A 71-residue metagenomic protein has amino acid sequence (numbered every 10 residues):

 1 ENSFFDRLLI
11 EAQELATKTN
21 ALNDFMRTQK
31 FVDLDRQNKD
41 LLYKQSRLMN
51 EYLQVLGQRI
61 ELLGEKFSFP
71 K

Functional and structural regions predicted by a protein language model:
E1-K71: Extended, charge-rich alpha-helical interface modules
